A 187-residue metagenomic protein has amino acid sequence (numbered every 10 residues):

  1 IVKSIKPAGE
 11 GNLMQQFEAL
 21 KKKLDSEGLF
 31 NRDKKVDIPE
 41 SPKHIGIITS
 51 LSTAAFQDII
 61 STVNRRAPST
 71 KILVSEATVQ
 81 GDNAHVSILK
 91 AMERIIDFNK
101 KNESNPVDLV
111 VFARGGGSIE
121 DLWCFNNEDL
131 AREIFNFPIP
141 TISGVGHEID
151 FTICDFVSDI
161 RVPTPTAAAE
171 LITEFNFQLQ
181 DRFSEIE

Functional and structural regions predicted by a protein language model:
I1-S75: Short, glycine/charged-enriched hinge/interface segments at domain edges or termini
P42, G46-E187: Short glycine/threonine-rich loop/turn motifs
